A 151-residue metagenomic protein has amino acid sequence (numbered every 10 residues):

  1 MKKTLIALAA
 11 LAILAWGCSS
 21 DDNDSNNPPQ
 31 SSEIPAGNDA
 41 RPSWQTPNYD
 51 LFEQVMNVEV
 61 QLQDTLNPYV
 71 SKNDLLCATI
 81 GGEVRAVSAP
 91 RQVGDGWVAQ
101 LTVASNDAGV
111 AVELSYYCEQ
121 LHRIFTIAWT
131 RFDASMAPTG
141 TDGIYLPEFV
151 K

Functional and structural regions predicted by a protein language model:
M1-W16: Sec-dependent bacterial lipoprotein signal peptides
A15-A40: Bacterial Sec-dependent N-terminal signal peptides
S43, W129-K151: Extracellular beta-sheet/turn segments enriched in Thr/Pro/Gly and aliphatic residues
N48-N67: Short amphipathic, basic-aromatic surface patches that mediate peripheral association with negatively charged
L51-M56, Y117, T139-G140: Extracellular or exported targeting regions of proteins
D74-L75, T79-V110: Tryptophan-paired
Y116-I127: Short acidic/polar inter-strand loop motif in beta-rich domains
